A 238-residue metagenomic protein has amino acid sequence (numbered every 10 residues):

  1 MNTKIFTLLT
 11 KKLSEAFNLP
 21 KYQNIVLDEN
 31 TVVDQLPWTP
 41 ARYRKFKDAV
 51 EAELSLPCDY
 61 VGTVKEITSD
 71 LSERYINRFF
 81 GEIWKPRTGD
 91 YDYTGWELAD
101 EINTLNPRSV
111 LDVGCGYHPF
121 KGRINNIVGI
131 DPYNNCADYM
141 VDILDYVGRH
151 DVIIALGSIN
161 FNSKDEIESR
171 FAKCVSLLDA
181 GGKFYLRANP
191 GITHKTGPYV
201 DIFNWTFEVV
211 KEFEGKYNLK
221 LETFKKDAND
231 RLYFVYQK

Functional and structural regions predicted by a protein language model:
N2-D145, D165, K183-K238: Class I (Rossmann-like) S-adenosyl-L-methionine-dependent methyltransferase catalytic domain, capturing the SAM-binding
I124, S176-D179: Short, conserved loop/helix-junction motifs that constitute active-site signature segments in enzyme catalytic cores
I154: A conserved beta-strand element that flanks and buttresses the S-adenosyl-L-methionine
S158: Hydrophobic adenine-recognition pocket in adenosine-nucleotide-binding enzymes
F161-K173: A short, conserved alpha-helix within the catalytic core of class I
N162-S163, L178-A180: Helix-to-beta-strand junctions that scaffold the AdoMet/dcAdoMet cofactor pocket in Class I SAM-dependent enzymes
